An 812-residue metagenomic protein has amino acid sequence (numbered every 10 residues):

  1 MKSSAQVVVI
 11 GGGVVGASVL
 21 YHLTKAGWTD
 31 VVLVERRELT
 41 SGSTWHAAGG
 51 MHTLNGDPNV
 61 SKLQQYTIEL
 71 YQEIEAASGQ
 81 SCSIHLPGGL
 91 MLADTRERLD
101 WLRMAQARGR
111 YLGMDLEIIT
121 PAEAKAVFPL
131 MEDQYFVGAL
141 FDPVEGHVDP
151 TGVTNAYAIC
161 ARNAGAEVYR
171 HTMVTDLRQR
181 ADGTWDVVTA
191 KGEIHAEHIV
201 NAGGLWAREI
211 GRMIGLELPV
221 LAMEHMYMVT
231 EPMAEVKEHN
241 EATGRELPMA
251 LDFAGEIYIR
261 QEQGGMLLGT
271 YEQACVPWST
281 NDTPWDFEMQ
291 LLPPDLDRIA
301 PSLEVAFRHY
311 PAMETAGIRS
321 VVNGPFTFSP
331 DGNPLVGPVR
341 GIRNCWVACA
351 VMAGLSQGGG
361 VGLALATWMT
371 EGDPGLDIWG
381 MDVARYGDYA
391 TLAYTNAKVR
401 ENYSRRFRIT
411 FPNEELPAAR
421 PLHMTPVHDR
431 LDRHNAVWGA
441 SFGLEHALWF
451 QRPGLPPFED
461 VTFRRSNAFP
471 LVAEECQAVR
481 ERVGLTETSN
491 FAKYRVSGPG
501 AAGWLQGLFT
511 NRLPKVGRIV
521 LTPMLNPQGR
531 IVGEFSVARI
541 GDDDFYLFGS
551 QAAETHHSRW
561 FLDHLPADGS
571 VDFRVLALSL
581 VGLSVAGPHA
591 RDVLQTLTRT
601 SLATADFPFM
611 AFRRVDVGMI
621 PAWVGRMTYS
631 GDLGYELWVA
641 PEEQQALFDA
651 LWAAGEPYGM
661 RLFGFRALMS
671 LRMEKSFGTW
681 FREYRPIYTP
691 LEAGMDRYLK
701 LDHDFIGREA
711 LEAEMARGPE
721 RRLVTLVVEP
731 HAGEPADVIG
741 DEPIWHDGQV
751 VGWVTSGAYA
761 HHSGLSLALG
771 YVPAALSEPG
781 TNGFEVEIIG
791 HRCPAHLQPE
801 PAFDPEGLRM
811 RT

Functional and structural regions predicted by a protein language model:
K2-V15, V32: Beta1/beta-strand and adjacent pyrophosphate-binding region of the FAD-binding site in flavoprotein oxidoreductases
S18, D176-L292, P301-H309, Y394-E415 (+3 more regions): Flavin-dependent oxidoreductases
T24-W45: Glycine-rich FAD pyrophosphate-binding loop
A48-T53, G89-M91, L216-A242, P301 (+3 more regions): Central beta-strand plus flanking loop segment that forms part of the substrate or channel wall within the catalytic
G49-V127, A254-I259, G264-L267, P293 (+2 more regions): Dinucleotide-binding Rossmann-like beta1-alpha1 core, especially the glycine-rich loop that anchors the ADP
E73, A77, D94-A164, Y169-R170 (+2 more regions): Flavin (FAD/FMN) cofactor-binding and adjacent substrate-gating region of FAD-dependent oxidoreductase domains
A254, Q263, W285-H423: C-terminal catalytic lobe of FAD-dependent flavoproteins
L376-D377, M381-T812: Glycine/proline-enriched, intrinsically flexible loops and inter-domain linkers
